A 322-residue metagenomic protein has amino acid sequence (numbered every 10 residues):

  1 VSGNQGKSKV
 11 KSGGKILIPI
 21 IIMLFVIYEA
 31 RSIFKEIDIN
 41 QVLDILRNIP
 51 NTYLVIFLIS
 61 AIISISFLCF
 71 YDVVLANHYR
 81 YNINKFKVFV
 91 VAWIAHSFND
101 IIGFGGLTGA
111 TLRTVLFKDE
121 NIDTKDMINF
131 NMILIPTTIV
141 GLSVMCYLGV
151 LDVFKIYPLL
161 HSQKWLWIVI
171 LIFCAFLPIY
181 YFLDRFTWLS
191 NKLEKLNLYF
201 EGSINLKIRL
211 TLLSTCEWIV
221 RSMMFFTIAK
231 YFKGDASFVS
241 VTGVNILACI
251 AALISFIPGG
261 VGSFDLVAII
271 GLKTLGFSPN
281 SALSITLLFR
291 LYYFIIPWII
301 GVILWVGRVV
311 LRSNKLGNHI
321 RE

Functional and structural regions predicted by a protein language model:
V1-W93, L151-L253, T286, Y292-E322: Predominantly cytoplasmic-facing regulatory/coupling regions of multi-pass membrane proteins
E29, C216, P258-G259, I270-L291: Hydrophobic alpha-helical transmembrane segments in multi-pass integral membrane proteins
F86-V90, G105-G109, D119-P136, F277-L288: Membrane-interface alpha-helices at helix entry/exit sites of multi-pass transporters
I94-F104, I246-D265: Transmembrane alpha-helix interface/packing and boundary motifs in multi-pass membrane proteins, characterized by
H96-G105, I135-Y147: Mid-bilayer segments of alpha-helical transmembrane spans in multi-pass integral membrane proteins that mediate
L107-D119, P258-T274: Re-entrant/interfacial helical elements at transmembrane boundaries that shape and gate the permeation pathway
I133-I135, V140, N245, V267 (+1 more regions): Short secondary-structure capping/turn micro-motifs that flank functional sites
